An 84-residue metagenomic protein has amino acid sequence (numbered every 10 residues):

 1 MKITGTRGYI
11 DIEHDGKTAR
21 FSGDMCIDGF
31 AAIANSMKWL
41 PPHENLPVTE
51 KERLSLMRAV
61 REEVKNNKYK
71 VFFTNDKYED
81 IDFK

Functional and structural regions predicted by a protein language model:
M1, I10, D28-G29, N45 (+2 more regions): Generic structural signal for short, flexible, solvent-exposed coil/loop and linker residues
M1-D28: Amphipathic, interaction-prone secondary-structure segments
T18-E44: Intrinsically disordered, low-complexity regulatory segments enriched in Ser/Thr/Pro and charged residues
A34-K84: Acidic, low-complexity intrinsically disordered segments
